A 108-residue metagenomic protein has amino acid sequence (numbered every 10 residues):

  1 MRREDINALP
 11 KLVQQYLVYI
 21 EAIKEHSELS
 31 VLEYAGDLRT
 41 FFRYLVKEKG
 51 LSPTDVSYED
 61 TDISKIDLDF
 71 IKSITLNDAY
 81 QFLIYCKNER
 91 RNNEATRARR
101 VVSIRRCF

Functional and structural regions predicted by a protein language model:
M1-L9: Acidic, low-complexity proline/glycine-rich segments
R2-R3, Q14-L29, R39-F108: N-terminal core-binding DNA-recognition domain of tyrosine recombinases/integrases
